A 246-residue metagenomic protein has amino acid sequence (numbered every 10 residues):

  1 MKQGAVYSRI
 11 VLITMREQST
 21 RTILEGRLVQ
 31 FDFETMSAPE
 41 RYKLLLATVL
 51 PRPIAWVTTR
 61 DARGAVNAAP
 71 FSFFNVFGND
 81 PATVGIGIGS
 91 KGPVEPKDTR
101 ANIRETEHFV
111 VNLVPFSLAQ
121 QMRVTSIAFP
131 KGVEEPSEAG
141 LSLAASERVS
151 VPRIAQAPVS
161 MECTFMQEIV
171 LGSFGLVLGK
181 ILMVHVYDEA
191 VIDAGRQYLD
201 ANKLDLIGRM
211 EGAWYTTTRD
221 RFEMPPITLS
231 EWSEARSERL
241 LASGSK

Functional and structural regions predicted by a protein language model:
M1-I23: N-terminal amphipathic/basic-hydrophobic helices that include classical n-h-c signal peptides and signal-anchor
E17-K246: Basic, polyanion-binding surface patches
